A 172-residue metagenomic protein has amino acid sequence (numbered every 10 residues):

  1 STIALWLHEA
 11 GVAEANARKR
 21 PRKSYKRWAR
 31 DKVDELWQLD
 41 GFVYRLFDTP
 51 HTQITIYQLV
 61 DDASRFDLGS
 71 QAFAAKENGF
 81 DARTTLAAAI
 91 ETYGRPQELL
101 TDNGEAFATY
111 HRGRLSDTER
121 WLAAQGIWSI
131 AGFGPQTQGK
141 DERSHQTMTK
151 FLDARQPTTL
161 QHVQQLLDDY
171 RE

Functional and structural regions predicted by a protein language model:
S1-L39, Y44-R45, S116, P135: Basic, flexible linker segments flanking DNA-binding modules in nucleic acid-interacting mobile-element proteins
I3, D40, L59, R65 (+5 more regions): Mobile genetic element proteins and their domesticated derivatives, centered on retroelements and DNA transposons
L39-L68, K76-G79: An active-site-proximal beta-strand-loop segment
P50, Q71-A72, A108-G113: Short, solvent-exposed loop/turn segments at secondary-structure boundaries
T52-T55, S70-E98: Active-site beta-loop-alpha junctions of metal-dependent nucleic acid enzymes, especially the RNase H-like/DDE
D62, A72-A75, G104, I127 (+1 more regions): An acidic- and aromatic-residue-enriched active-site/binding cleft used to recognize and process polar
I90-H111, F133: Acidic/histidine-rich, metal-coordinating catalytic segments
D117-E172: Charged alpha-helix within mobile-element recombinases
